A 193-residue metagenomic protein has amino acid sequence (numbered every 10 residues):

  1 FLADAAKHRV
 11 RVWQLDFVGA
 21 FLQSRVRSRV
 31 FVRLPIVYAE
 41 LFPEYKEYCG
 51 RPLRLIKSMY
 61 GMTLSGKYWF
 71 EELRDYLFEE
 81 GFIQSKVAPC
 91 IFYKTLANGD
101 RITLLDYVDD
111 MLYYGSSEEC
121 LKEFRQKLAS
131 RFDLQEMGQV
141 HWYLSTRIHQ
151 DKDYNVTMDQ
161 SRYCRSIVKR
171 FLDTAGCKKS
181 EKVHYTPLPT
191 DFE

Functional and structural regions predicted by a protein language model:
F1-E193: Long, low-complexity, charge-biased intrinsically disordered regions
